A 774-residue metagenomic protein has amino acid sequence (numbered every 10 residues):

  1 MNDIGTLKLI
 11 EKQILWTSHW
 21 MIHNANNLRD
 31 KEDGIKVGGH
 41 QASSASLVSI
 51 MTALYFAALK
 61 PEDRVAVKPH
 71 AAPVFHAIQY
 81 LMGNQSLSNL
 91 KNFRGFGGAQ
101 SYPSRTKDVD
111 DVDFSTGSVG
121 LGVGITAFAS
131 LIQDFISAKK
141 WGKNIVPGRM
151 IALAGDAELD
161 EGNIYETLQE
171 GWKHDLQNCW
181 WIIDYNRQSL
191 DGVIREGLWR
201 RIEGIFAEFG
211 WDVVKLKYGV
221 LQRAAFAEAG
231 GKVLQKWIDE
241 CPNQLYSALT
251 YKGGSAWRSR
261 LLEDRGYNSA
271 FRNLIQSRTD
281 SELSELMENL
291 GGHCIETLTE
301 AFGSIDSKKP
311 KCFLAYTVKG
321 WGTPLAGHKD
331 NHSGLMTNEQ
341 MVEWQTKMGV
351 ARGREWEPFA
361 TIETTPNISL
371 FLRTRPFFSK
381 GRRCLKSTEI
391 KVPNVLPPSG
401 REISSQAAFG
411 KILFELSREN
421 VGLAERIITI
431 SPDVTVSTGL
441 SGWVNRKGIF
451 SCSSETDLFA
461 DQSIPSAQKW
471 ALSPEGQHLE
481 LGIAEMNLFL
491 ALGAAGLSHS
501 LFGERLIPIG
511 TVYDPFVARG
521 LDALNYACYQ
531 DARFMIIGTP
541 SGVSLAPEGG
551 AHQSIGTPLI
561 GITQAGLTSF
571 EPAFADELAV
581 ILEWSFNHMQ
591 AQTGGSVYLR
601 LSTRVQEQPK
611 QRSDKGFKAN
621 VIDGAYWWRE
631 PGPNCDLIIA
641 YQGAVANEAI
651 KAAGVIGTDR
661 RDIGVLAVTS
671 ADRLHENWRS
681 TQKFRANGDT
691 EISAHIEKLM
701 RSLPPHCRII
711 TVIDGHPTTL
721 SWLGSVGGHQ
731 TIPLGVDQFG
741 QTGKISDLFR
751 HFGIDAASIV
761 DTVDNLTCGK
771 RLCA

Functional and structural regions predicted by a protein language model:
N2-L7, R29-G38, K60-D63, D108-T116 (+12 more regions): Glycine- and acidic
T6-I14, S18, I22-D30, H40-H174 (+5 more regions): Cofactor-binding active-site loop characterized by glycine-rich and histidine/acidic residues
L9-W16, D63, P366-G520, L524-A532 (+6 more regions): Non-catalytic terminal/interface segments that mediate subunit docking, oligomerization, and allosteric communication
G34-V37, S49-E62, D110-F114, A129-S130 (+10 more regions): Short alpha-helical segments and helix-capping/turn motifs at coil-helix boundaries
G95-V112, L131, F135-K139, K143-P147 (+6 more regions): Thiamine diphosphate
M150, G155-E158, Y185, T317 (+3 more regions): Active-site metal-binding loops of divalent metal-dependent hydrolases
I151-G155, L159-D160, A523-G542, P547: A structural-propensity feature for long, helix-poor, extended segments
A152-L153, W181, I430, I536 (+2 more regions): Residue-level marker for buried hydrophobic side chains located in beta-strands that build the well-ordered beta-sheet
